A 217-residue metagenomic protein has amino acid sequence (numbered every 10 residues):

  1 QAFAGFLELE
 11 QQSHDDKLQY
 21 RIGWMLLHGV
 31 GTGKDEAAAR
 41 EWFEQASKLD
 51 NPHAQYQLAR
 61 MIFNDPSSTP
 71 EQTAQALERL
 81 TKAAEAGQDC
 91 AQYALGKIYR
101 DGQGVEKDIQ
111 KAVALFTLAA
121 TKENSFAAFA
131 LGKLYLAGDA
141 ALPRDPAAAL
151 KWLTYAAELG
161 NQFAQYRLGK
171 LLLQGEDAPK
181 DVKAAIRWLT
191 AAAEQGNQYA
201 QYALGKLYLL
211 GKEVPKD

Functional and structural regions predicted by a protein language model:
Q1-F3, Y208-D217: Short, intrinsically disordered, charge-balanced linker/junction segments flanking boundaries in proteins
Q1-G5, E10-S13, K17: N-terminal leader/linker segments that initiate helical-solenoid repeat arrays
G5, Q19-H28, Q57-D65, A94-D101 (+3 more regions): Hydrophobic face of amphipathic alpha-helices that form TPR/SEL1-like repeat modules and related alpha-solenoid
Q12-D15, H28-V30, K48-P52, N64-P66 (+9 more regions): Short helix-capping/linker turns of helical repeat alpha-solenoids
